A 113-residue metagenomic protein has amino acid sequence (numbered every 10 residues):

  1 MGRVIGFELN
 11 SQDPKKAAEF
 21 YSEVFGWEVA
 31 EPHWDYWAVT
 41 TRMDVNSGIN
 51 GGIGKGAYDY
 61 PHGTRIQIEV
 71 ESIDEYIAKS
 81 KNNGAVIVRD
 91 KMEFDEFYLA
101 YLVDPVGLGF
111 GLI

Functional and structural regions predicted by a protein language model:
M1-G2, E8-G48, Y98: Core segments of cupin and vicinal oxygen chelate
M1-R3, Y58-G63, E93-F94: Short glycine-enriched loop/turn motifs at secondary-structure junctions
G2, L9, I77-A78, N82-I113: Vicinal oxygen chelate
V45-G51, G107-F110: Short, charged/polar, Gly/Pro-enriched secondary-structure boundary elements
N50, G54-D59: N-terminal small/glycine-rich loop or linker at the start of catalytic domains across soluble metabolic enzymes
Y60-I87: Mid-chain, well-packed structural core segment of small domains
